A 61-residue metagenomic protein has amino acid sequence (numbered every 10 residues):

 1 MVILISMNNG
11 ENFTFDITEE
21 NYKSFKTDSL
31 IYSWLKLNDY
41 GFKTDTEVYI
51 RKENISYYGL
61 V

Functional and structural regions predicted by a protein language model:
M1-N9: A short beta-strand micro-motif
M1-V2, N21-S24, T44-T46: Intrinsically disordered, low-complexity boundary segments flanking structured domains
N8-N12, D45: Glycine-centered tight beta-turn/hairpin loop motif at sheet-sheet or coil-to-beta transitions
N12-L37: Short, flexible N-terminal segments of the mature chain
Y32-V61: Short, mixed-charge low-complexity intrinsically disordered segments
